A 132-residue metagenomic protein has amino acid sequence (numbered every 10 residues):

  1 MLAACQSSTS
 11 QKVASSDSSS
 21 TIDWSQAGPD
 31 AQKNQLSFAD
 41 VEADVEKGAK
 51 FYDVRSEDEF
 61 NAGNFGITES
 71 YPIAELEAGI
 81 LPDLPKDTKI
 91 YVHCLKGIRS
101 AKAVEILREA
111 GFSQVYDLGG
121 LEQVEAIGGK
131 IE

Functional and structural regions predicted by a protein language model:
L2-K47, D58-T88, L95-E132: Rhodanese-like catalytic fold shared by cysteine-dependent sulfurtransferases and DSP/PTP-type phosphatases
K50-R55: Short hydrophobic beta-strand that contains or immediately precedes a catalytic carboxylate
